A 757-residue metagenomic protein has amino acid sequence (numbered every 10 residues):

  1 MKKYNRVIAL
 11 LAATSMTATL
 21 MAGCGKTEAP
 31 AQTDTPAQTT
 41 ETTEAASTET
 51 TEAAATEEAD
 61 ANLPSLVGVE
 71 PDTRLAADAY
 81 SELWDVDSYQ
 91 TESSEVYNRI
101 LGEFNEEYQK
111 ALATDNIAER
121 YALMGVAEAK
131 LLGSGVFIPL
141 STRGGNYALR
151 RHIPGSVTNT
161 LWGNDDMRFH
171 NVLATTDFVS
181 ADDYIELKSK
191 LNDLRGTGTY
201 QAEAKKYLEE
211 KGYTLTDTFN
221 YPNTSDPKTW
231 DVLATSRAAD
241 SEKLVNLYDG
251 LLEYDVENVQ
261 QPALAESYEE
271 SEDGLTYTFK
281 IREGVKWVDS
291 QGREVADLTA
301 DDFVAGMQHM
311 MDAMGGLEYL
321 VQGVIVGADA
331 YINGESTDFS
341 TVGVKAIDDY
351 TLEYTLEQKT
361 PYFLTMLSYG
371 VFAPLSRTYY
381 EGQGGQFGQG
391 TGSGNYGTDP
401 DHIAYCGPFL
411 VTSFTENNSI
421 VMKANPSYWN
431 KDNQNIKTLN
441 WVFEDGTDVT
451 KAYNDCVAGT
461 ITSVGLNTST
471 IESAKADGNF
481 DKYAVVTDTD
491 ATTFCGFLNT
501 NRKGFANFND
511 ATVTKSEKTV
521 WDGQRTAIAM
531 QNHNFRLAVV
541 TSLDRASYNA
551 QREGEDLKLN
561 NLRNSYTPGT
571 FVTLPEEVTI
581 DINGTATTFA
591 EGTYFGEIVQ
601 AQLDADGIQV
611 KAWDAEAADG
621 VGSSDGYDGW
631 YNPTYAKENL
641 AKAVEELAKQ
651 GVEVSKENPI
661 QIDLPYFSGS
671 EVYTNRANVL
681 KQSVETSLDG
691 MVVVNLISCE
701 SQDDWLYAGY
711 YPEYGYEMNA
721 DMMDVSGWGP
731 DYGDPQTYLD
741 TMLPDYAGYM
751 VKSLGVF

Functional and structural regions predicted by a protein language model:
M16, A54, A59-F219, S225-P227 (+5 more regions): Detector for C-terminal structural segments
M21-T33: Bacterial lipoprotein signal-peptidase II cleavage site
D115-G135, V295, T299-A305, D349-E353 (+7 more regions): Alpha-helical secondary-structure segments
H152, D301-D302, H309-G385: Surface-exposed binding/hinge segments that line and control ligand-binding clefts or catalytic entry sites
L215-D226, T276-K280, F303-G306, L352-E353 (+7 more regions): Short, well-ordered beta-strand elements
P222-E272, A404: N-terminal lobe/hinge region of extracytoplasmic solute-binding protein
E266-L320, E353, A452-V457, Q524-Q531 (+1 more regions): Aromatic- and charge-enriched surface segment that lines or borders ligand/interaction sites
S393-P400, S427-D477, D490: Ligand-site clamp/hinge motif
